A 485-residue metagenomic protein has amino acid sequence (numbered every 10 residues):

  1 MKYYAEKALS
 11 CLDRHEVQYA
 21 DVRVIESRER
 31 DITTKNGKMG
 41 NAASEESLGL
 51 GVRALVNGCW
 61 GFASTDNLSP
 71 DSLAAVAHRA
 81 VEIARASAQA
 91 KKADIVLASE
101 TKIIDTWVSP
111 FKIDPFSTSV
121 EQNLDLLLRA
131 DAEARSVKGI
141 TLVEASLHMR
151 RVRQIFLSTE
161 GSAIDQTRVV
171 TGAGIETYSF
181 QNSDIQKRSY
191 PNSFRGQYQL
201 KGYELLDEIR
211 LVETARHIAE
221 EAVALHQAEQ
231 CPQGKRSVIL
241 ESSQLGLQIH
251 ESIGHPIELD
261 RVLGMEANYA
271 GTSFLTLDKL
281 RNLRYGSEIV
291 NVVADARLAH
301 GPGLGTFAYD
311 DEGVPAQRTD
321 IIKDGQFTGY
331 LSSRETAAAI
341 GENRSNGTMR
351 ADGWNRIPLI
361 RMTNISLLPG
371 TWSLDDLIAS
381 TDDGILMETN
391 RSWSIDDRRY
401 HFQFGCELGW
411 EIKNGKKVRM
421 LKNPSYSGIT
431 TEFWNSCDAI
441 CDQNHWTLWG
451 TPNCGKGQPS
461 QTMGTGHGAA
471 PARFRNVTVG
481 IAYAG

Functional and structural regions predicted by a protein language model:
M1-G485: N-terminal small-residue-enriched
